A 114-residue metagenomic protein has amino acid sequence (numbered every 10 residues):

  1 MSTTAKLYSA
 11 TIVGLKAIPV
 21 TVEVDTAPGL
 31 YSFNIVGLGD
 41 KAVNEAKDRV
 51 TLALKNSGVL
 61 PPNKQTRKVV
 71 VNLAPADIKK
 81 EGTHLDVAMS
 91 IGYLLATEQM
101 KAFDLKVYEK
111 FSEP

Functional and structural regions predicted by a protein language model:
M1-P114: Peripheral, non-AAA+ core regions of ATP-driven protein-machinery
